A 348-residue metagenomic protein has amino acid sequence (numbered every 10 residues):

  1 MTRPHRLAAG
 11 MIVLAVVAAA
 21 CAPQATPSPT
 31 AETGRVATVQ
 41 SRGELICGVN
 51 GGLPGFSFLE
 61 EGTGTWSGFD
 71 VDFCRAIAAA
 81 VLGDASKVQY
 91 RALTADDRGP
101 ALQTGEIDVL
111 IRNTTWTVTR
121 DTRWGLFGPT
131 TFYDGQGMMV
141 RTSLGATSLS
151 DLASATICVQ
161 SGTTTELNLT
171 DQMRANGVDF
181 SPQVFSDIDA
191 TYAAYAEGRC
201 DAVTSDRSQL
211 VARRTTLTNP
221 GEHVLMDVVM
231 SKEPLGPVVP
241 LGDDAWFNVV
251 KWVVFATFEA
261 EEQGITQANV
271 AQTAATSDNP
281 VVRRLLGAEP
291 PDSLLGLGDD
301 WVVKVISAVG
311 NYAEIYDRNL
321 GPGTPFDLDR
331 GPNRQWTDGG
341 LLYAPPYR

Functional and structural regions predicted by a protein language model:
M1-M11: Bacterial N-terminal signal peptides that target proteins for export
A15-A20: C-terminal motif of bacterial Sec signal peptides marking the signal peptidase cleavage site
A22, V71-R75, A79-V81, T142-A146 (+7 more regions): Extended ligand-binding regions for polar small-molecule ligands
A22-P29: Bacterial lipoprotein signal-peptidase II cleavage site
P29-L110, S293, L297, Y312 (+2 more regions): Extracytoplasmic small-molecule ligand-binding "clamshell" domains of the periplasmic binding protein/Venus flytrap
E32-T33, V88-P100, L144, P182-E197: Short helix-initiation/N-cap motifs at beta->coil->alpha
I46-G55, W66-V81, T115-W116, D134-Y192: Bilobed "Venus flytrap"/periplasmic-binding protein-like clamshell domains and structurally analogous long
R75, A79, G83-D151, L210-V229 (+1 more regions): Acidic, polar ligand-binding/catalytic clefts
